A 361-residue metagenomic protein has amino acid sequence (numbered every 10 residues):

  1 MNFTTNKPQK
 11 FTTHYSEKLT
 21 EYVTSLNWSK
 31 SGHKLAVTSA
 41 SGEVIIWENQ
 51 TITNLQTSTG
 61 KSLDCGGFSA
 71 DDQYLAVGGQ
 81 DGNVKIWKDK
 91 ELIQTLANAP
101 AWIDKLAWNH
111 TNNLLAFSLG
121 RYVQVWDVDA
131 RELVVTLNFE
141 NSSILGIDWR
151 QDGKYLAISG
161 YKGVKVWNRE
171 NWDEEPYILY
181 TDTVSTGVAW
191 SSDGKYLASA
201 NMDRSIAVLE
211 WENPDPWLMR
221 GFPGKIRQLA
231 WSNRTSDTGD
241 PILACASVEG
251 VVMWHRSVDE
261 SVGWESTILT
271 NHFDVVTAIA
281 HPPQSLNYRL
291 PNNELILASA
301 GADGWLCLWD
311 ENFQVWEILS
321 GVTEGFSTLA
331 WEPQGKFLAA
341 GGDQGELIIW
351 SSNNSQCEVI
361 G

Functional and structural regions predicted by a protein language model:
N2-T20, T51: A short helix->beta-strand "capping" segment at the edge of beta-propeller domains
S16-V23, T57-D64, A97-I103, N138-I144 (+4 more regions): WD40/WD-repeat beta-propeller blade N-cap
K30-S31, A70-D71, H110-T111, Q151-D152 (+4 more regions): Residue-level detector of Asp-centered blade-edge/turn motifs that repeat once per structural unit in beta-propeller
T38-S41, G78-D81, S118-G120, S159-K162 (+4 more regions): Conserved strand-to-loop turn within each blade of WD40 beta-propeller repeats
V44-W47, V84-W87, V123-D127, K165-N168 (+4 more regions): WD40-repeat beta-propellers
S327-G361: Blade-level signature of beta-propeller repeat domains, shared across WD40, Kelch, NHL, RCC1 and BNR/Asp-box propellers
